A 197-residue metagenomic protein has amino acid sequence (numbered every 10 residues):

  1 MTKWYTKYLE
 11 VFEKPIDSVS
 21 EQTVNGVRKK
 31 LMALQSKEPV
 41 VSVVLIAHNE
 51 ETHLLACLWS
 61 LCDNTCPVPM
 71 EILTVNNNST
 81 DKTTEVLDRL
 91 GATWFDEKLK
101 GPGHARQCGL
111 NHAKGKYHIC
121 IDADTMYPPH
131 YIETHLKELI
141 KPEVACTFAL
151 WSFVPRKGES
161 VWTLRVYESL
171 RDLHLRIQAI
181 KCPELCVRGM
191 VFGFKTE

Functional and structural regions predicted by a protein language model:
M1-S60: N-proximal low-complexity "stem/linker" segments adjacent to membrane-targeting elements
T52-L55, D81-D88, H130: Acidic helix N-cap motif at the loop->helix transition within catalytic regions of sugar-transfer enzymes
W59-P69: Short, acidic, metal-binding catalytic loop of nucleotide-sugar glycosyltransferases
S60, N76-T84: A conserved acidic beta->alpha catalytic loop
E97-A113: Glycine-rich, basic loop-to-helix element that forms the pyrophosphate-binding segment of sugar-nucleotide handling
H118: Short aromatic/hydrophobic "clamp" motif used to bind/position activated sugar donors
H130-V161: Conserved donor NDP-sugar-binding/catalytic core segment of glycosyltransferases
A149-P155, L164-L185, G189: Short, flexible, basic/aromatic active-site loop/helix in glycosyltransferases
